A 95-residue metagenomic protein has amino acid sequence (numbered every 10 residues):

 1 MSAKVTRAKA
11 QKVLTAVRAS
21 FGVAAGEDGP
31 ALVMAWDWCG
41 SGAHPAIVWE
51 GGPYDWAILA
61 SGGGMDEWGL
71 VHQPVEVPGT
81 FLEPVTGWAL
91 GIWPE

Functional and structural regions predicted by a protein language model:
M1-V5, L59-D66, W88: A short, exposed loop/beta-hairpin motif centered on an aromatic-Gly-Thr core
S2-A57: An N-terminal amphipathic alpha-helical segment
S41-A43, Y54, S61, Q73 (+1 more regions): Intrinsically disordered, low-complexity regulatory segments enriched in acidic/serine/proline/glutamine/glycine
G64-E95: Short, compact, well-ordered microdomains
